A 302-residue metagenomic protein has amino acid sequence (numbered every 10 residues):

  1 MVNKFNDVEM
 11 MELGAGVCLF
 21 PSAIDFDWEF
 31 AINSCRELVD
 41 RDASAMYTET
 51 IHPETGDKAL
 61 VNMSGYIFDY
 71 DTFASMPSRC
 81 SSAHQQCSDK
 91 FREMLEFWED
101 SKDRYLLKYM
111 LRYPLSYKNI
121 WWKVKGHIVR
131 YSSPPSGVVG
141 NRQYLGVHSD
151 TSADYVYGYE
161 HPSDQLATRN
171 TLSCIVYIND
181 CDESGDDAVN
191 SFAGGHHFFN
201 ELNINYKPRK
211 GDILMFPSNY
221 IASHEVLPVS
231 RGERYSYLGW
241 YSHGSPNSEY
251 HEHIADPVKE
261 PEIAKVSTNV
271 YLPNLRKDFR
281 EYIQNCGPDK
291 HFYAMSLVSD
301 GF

Functional and structural regions predicted by a protein language model:
V2-P114, I263, M295-L297: Non-heme Fe(II)/2-oxoglutarate
M11-E12, Q165-N170, K207: Extracellular/periplasmic catalytic domains that process cell-envelope and extracellular macromolecules
D40-Y47, Y113-W121, S133-V138, D180-S191: Proline-centered turn/helix-capping motifs that create local helix->coil transitions or kinks
D100, L115-G140, Q165-T168: Acidic, glycine-rich loop-and-strand cores that form catalytic or ligand-binding grooves in diverse globular domains
R130-S133, D154-S191, W240-Y241: Short, conserved beta-strand element in jelly-roll/cupin
Y144-S152: Histidine-centered catalytic micro-motifs
H148, V156, S223-H224: Histidine-centered active-site/metal-ligand motif
N170, D186-F302: Catalytic core of Fe(II)/2-oxoglutarate
